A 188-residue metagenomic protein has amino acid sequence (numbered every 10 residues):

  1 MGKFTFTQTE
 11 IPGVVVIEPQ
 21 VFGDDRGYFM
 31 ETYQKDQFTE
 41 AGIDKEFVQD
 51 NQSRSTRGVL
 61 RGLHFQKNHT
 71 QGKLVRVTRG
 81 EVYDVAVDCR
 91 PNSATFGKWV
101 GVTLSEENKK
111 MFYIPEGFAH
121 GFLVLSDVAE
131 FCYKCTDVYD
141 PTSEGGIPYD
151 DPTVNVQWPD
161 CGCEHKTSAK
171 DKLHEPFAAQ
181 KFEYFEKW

Functional and structural regions predicted by a protein language model:
M1-E107, S126-V128, C135-W188: Non-catalytic, conserved peripheral segments adjacent to functional cores
V85, F112, H120-L125, Y133: Short beta-strand His + acidic residue motifs that chelate non-heme Fe in jelly-roll/DSBH and cupin folds
